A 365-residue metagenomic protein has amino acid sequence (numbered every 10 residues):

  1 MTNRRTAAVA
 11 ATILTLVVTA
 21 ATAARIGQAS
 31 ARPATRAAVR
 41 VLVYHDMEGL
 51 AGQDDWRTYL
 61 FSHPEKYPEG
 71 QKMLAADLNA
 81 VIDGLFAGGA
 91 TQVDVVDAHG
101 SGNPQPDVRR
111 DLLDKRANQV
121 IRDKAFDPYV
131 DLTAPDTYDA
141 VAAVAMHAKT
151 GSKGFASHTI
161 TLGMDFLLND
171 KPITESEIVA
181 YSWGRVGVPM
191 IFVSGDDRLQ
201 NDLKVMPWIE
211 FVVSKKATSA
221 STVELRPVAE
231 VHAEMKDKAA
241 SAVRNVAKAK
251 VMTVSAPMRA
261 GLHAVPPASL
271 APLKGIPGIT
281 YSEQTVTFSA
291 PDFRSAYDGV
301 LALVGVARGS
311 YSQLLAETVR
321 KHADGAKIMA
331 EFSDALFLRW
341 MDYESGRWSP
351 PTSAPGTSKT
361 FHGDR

Functional and structural regions predicted by a protein language model:
T2-I26, A31: Secretory targeting and sorting signals
R5, T15, S30, A37-V43 (+5 more regions): Catalytic-site microenvironment of enzymes that process N-acetyl-hexosamine-containing cell-wall polysaccharides
R36-A37, V93, K238-R365: C-terminal accessory domains and tails appended to enzymatic cores
R40-L42, A51-E65, E69, G88 (+4 more regions): Active-site histidine-anchored catalytic micro-motif
L42, K66-D77, K171, V223 (+2 more regions): Extracytoplasmic/periplasmic, Sec-exported soluble proteins
E65-V96, G102, N118, K238 (+1 more regions): Alpha/propeptide regions of enzymes that mature by internal proteolysis
P172-I276: Glycine-rich, Lys/Arg-enriched anion-binding loops that position phosphate/diphosphate groups for phosphoryl
